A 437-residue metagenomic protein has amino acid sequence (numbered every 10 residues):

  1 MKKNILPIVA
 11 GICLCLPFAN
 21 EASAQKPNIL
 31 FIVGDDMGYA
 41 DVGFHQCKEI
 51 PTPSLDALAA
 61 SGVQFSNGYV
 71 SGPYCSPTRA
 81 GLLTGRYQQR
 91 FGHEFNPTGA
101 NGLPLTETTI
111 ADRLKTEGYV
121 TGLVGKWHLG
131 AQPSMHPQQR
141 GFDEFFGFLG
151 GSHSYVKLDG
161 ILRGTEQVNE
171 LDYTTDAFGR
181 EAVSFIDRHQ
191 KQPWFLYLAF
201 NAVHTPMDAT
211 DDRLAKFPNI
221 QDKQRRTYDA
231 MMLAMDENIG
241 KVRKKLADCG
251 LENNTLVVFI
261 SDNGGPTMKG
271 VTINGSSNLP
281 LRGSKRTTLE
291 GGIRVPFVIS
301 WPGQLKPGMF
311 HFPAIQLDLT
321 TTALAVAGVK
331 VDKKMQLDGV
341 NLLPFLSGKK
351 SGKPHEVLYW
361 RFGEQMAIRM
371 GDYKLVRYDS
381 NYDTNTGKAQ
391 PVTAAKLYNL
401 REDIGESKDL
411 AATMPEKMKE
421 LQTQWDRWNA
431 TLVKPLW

Functional and structural regions predicted by a protein language model:
K2-L6, A10-C13, S23-K396, L400 (+1 more regions): Formylglycine-dependent sulfatase
